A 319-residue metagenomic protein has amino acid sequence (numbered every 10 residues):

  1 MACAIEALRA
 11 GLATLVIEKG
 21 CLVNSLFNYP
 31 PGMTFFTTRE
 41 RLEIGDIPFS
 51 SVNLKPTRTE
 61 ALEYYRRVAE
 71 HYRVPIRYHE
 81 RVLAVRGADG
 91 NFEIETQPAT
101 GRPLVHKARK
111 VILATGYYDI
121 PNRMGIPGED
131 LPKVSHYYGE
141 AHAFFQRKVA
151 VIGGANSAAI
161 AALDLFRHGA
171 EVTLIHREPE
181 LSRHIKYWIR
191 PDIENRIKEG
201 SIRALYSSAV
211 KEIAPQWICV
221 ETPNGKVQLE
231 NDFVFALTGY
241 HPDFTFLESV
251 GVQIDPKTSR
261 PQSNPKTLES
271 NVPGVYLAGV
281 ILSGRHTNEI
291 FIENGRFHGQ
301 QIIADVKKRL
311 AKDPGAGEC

Functional and structural regions predicted by a protein language model:
M1-V74, A159-W188, D255-K257: Beta1-alpha1 glycine-rich phosphate/pyrophosphate-binding loop at the start of Rossmann-like nucleotide-binding domains
C3, L26, G87, N122-M124 (+4 more regions): Short glycine-/acidic-enriched loop or helix-start segments at secondary-structure transitions that form or flank
A7, Y29-M33, N91, G125-E129 (+5 more regions): Short, glycine/charged-enriched secondary-structure capping and boundary segments
V16, V151-I152, L277: Hydrophobic Val/Ile/Leu positions in short beta-strands of Rossmann-like dinucleotide-binding domains
E63, H71-A108, R167-T258, P314-C319: A Rossmann-like FAD-binding core segment of flavoenzymes
G87-G90, A99-L174, E178-D192: Predominantly flavin-linked oxidoreductase catalytic cores and closely associated redox partners
E129-A143, Y240-E289: FAD-site-proximal beta/loop scaffold in flavoenzymes
A161, A278-C319: A conserved FAD-binding loop/helix module that cradles the flavin
